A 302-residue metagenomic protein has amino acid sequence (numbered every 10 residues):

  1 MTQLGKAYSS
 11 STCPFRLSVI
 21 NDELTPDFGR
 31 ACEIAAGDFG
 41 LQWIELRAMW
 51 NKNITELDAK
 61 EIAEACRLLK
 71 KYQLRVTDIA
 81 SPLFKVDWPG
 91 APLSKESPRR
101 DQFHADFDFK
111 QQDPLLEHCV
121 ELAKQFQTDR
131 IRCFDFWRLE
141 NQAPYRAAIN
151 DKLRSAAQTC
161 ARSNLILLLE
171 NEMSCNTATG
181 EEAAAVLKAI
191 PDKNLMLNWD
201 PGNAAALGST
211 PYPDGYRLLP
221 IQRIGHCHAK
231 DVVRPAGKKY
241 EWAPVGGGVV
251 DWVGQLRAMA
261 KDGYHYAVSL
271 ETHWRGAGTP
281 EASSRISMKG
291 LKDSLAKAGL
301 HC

Functional and structural regions predicted by a protein language model:
T2-N21, T25-Q42, A63-Q73, D87-W88 (+3 more regions): Histidine-acidic metal/acid-base catalytic patches
Q3-A7, R30-E33, V86-L197, A282 (+1 more regions): Active-site acidic/histidine proton-transfer and metal-coordination neighborhood in alpha/beta enzyme cores
W43-E45, D78-A80, R132, L168 (+3 more regions): Conserved beta-strand positions in the central sheet of alpha/beta enzyme cores
L46-K70, F136-N141: Glycine-rich, proline-tolerant flexible connector loops at the mouths of alpha/beta enzymes
L46-N51, R100-F103, E271: Glycine-/proline-rich flexible loop or hinge segments
A48, S81, M173-S174, N203 (+2 more regions): Short, glycine/acidic-enriched loop or turn micro-motifs at the edges of active sites
N51-K52, K85-V86, L139-E140, N176-T177 (+2 more regions): Short secondary-structure capping/turn micro-motifs that flank functional sites
S81-F84, F134-F136, E271-H273: Short loop/turn segments at strand-loop or loop-helix junctions that form parts of catalytic or ligand-binding pockets
